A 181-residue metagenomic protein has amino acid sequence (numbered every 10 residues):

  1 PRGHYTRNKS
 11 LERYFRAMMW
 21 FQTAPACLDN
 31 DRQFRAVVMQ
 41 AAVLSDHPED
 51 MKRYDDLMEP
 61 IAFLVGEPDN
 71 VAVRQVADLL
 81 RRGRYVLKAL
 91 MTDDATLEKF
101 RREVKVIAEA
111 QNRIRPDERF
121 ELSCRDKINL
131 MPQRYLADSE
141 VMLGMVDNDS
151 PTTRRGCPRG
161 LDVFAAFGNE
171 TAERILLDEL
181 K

Functional and structural regions predicted by a protein language model:
P1-K181: Long, non-catalytic protein-protein interaction scaffolds
